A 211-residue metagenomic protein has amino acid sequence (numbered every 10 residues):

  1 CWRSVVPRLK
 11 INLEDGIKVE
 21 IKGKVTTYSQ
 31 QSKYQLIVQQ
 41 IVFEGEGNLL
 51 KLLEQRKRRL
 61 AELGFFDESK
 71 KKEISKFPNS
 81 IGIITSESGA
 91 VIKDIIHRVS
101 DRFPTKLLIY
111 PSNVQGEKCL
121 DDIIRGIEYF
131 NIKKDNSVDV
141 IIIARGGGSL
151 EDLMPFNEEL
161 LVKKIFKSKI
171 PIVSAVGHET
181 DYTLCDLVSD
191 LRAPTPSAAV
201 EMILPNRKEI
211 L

Functional and structural regions predicted by a protein language model:
C1, E20-K22, Q35-I37: Short, conserved beta-strand segments within well-ordered enzyme catalytic domains that often line or immediately flank
C1-N12: Beta-strand/loop nucleic-acid-binding surfaces
R3, V38-Q40, V188: A short beta-strand motif that forms part of the nucleic acid-binding face of small beta-barrel RNA-binding folds
K10, I37-F103: Extended, charge-rich, solvent-exposed interface segments
E14-T27: OB-fold and OB-like beta-barrel modules that bind single-stranded nucleic acids
T27-L36: Short, Lys/Arg- and Gly-enriched loop/turn segments at beta-strand edges
G82-L211: Short glycine/threonine-rich loop/turn motifs
